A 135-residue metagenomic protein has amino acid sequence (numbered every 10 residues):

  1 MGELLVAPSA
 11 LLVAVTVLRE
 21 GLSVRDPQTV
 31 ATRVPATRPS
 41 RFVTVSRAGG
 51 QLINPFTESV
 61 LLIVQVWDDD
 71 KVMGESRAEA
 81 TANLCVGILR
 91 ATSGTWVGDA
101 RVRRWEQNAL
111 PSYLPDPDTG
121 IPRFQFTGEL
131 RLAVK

Functional and structural regions predicted by a protein language model:
M1-N54, T92-G98: Small/polar-rich, solvent-exposed N-terminal microdomains that initiate assembly or binding
M1-V13, A48-T57, A100-K135: Short, charged interaction patches at domain edges and termini
P39-R41, E58-L62, P122-F124: A generic structural signal for short beta-strands and their flanking turns/coil linkers
V66-V72: Structural beta->alpha junctions
D69, R90, A133: Residue-level marker of positions within ordered structural domains that often coincide with functionally constrained
V72-G94: Mid-chain, well-packed structural core segment of small domains
